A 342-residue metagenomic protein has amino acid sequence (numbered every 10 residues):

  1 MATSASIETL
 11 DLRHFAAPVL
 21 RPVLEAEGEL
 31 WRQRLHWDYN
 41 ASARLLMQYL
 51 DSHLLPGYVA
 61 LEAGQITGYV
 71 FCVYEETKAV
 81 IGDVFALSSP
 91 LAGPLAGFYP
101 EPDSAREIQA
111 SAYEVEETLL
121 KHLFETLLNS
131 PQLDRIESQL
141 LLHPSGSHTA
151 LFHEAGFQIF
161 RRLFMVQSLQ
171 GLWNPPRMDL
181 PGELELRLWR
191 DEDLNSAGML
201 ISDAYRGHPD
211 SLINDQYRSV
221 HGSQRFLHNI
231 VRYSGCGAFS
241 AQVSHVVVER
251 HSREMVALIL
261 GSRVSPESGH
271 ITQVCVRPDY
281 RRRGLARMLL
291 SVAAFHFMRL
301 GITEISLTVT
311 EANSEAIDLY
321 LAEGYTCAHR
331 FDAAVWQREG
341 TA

Functional and structural regions predicted by a protein language model:
M1-T3, T77-K78, L87-L184, L188-R190 (+1 more regions): Acyl-donor-binding surface of acyltransferase catalytic domains
A2-L24, E185-L212: A short beta-loop-alpha structural element at the N-terminal edge of CoA-dependent acyl/N-acetyltransferase catalytic
E25-L45, G207-R232: Conserved GNAT-fold acetyl-CoA-binding loop/helix
L35, S42-S130, I259-S268: Conserved donor-binding loop and adjoining core beta-sheet/short helix segment in diverse acyl/aminoacyl transferases
R44-V59, Q65-G68, G222-V246, E254-A257 (+1 more regions): A short helix-loop-beta-strand connector motif used in the catalytic cores of GNAT acetyltransferases and, in some
L120-N129, R281, L290-M298: A conserved short alpha-helix in the GNAT/GCN5 acetyltransferase fold that borders and helps form the acetyl-CoA
I136-S147, P278, L307-I317, A334-R338: Conserved beta-strand-loop-alpha-helix junction that forms the acyl-donor binding cleft
R161-L184, T303, T308-S314, E323-G324 (+1 more regions): C-terminal "cap" of GNAT-fold acetyltransferases
